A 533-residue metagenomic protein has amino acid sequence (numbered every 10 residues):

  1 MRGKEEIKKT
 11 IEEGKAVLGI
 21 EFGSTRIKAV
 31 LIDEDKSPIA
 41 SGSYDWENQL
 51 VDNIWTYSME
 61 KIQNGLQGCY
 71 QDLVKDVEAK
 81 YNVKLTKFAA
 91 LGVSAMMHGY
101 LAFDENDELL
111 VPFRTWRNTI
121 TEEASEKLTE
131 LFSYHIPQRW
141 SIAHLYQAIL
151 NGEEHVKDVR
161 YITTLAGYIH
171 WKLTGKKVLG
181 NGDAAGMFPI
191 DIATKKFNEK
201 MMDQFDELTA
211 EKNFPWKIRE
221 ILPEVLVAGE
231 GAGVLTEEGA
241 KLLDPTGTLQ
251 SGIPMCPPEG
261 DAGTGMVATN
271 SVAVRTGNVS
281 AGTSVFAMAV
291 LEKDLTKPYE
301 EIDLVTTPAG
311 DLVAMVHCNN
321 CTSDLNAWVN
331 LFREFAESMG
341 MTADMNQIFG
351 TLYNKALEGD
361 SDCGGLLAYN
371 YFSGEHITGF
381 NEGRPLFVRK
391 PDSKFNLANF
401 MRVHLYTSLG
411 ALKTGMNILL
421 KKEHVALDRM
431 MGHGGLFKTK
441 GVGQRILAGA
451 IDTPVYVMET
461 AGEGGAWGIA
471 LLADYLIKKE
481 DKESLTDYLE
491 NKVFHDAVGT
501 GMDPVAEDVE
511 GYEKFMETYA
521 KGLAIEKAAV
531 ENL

Functional and structural regions predicted by a protein language model:
M1-L110, E126-K127, D158, R219 (+4 more regions): N-terminal glycine/serine-rich phosphate-binding loop of ATP-dependent small-molecule kinases, especially carbohydrate
R2-E12, L18-G19, L85, E123-R139 (+4 more regions): Active-site core segments that coordinate phosphate-bearing ligands/cofactors across diverse enzyme families
A40-S41, V111, L179, A314: A sequence-level detector of short linear motifs
Y44-W46, V227, P504: Active-site donor-binding loop signature of nucleotide-sugar glycosyltransferases
W55, M59, Q63-L66, V93 (+4 more regions): Generic structural signal for well-ordered secondary structure
E78-T115, H135-P137, H170-G182, G186-D191 (+1 more regions): Short beta-strand-loop/turn "lid" adjacent to the catalytic site in phosphate-handling enzymes
N118: Carbohydrate-associated surface elements
